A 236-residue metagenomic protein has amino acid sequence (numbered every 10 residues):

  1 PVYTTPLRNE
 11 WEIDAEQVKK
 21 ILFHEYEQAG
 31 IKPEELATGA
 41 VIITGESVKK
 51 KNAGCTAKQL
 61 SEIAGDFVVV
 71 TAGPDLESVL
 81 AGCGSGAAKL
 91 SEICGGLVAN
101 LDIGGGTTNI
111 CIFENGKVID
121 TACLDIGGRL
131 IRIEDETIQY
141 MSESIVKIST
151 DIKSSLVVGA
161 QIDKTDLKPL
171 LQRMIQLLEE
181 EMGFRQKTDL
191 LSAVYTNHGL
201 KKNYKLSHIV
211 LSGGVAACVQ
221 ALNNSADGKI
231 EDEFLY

Functional and structural regions predicted by a protein language model:
V2-N100, F113-L235: Nucleotide/phosphate-binding catalytic cleft detector across ATP-hydrolyzing and phosphate-transferring enzymes
I103: Extended, Lys/Arg-enriched charged tracts that mediate electrostatic binding to polyanionic substrates
G106-T108: Conserved Rossmann-like nucleotide-cofactor binding loop
